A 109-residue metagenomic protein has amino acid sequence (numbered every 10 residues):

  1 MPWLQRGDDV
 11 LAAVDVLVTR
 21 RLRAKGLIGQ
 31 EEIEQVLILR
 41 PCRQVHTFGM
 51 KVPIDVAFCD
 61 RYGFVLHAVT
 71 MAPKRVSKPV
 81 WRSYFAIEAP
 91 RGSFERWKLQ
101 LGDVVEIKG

Functional and structural regions predicted by a protein language model:
M1-G109: Compact, glycine-rich, soluble single-domain proteins
